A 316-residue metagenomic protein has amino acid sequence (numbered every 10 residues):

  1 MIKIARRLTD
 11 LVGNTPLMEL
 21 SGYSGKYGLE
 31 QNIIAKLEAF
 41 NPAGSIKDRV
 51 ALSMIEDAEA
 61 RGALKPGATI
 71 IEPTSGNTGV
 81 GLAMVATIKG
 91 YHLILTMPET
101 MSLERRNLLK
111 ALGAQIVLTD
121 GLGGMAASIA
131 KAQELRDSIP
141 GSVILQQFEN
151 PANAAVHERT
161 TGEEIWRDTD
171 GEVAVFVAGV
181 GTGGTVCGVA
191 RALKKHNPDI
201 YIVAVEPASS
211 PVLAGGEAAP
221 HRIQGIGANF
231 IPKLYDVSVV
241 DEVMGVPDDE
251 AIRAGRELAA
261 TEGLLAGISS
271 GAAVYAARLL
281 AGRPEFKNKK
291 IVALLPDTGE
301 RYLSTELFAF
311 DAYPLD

Functional and structural regions predicted by a protein language model:
M1-D316: PLP-dependent amino-acid enzyme catalytic core
